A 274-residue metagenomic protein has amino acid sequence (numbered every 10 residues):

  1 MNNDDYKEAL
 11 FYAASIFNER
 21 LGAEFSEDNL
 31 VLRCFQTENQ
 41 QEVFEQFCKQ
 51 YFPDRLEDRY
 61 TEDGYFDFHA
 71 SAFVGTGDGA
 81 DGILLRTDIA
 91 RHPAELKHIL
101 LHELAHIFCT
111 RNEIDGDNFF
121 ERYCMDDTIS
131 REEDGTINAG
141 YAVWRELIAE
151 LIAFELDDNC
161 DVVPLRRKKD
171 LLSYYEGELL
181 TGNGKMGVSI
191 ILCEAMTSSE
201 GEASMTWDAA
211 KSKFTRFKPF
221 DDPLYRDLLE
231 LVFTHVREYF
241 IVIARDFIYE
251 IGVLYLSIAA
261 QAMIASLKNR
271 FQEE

Functional and structural regions predicted by a protein language model:
M1-D78, D246-E274: A metal-dependent hydrolase signature that marks the N-terminal structural subdomain at the beginning of catalytic folds
E8, H102, V143-L147, L151: A structural signal for well-ordered alpha-helical segments within the folded catalytic domains of diverse enzymes
Y12, I16, I148-L156, H235: Amphipathic alpha-helical segments that form well-ordered structural scaffolds and often line/cohere around active
F52-L100, L104-R111: Active-site scaffold of zinc-dependent metalloenzymes
A94-E95, C109-W144: Post-HEXXH active-site segment of zinc metalloproteases
I107-D115, I152-N159: Active-site catalytic microenvironments for nucleophilic, acid-base chemistry
I152-G177: Short helix/loop segments within enzyme catalytic domains that coordinate or immediately flank catalytic cofactors
K169-E274: Pan-zinc metallopeptidase signature
